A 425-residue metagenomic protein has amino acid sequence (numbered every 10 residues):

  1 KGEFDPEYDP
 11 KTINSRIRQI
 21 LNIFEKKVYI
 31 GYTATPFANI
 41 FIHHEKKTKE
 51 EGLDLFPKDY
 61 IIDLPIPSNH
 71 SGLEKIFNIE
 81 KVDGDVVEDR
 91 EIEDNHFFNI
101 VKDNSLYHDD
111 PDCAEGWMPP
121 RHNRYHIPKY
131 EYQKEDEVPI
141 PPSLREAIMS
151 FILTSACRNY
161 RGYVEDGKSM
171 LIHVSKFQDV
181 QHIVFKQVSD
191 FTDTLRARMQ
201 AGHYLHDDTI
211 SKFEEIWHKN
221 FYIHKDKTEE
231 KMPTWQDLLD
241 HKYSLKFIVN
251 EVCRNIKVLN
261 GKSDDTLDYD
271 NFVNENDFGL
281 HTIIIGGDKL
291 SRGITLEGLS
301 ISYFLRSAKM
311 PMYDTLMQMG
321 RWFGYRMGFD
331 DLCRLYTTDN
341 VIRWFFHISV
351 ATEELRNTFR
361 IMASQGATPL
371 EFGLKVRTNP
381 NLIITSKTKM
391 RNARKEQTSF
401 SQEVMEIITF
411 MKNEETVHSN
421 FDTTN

Functional and structural regions predicted by a protein language model:
K1, G31-Y32, T282, G287-R292 (+5 more regions): Subunit-assembly interface segments of extracellular/virion macromolecular structures
K1-P6, K134-P139, S143, C157-I283 (+1 more regions): Conserved C-terminal RecA-like helicase domain
G2-C157, S169, Y204-K212: Conserved P-loop NTPase catalytic core
G2-F4, N39-E45, E74-K75, V180-V188 (+3 more regions): A short acidic (Asp/Glu
I23, V258-R343: Conserved RecA-like P-loop NTPase helicase motor core
T35-N39, S68-S71, K176-D179, L290-S291 (+2 more regions): Conserved nucleotide-binding/hydrolysis micro-motifs of P-loop NTPases
L53-I62, S189-A197, S300-F329, R356-R360: C-terminal, active-site-flanking charged/polar segments
G116-P119, R124-R161, G167, S175-Q178 (+1 more regions): C-terminal catalytic or substrate-handling cores of phosphate/nucleotide- and metal-cofactor-dependent proteins acting
